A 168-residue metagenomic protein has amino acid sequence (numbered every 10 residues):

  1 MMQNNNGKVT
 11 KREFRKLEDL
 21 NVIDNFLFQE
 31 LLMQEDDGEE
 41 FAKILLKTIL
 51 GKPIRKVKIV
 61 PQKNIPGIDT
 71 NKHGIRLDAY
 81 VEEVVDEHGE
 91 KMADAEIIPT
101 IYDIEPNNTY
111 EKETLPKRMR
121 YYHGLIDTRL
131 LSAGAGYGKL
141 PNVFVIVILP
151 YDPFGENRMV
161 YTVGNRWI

Functional and structural regions predicted by a protein language model:
M1-I168: Elongated, amphipathic alpha-helical interaction scaffolds
